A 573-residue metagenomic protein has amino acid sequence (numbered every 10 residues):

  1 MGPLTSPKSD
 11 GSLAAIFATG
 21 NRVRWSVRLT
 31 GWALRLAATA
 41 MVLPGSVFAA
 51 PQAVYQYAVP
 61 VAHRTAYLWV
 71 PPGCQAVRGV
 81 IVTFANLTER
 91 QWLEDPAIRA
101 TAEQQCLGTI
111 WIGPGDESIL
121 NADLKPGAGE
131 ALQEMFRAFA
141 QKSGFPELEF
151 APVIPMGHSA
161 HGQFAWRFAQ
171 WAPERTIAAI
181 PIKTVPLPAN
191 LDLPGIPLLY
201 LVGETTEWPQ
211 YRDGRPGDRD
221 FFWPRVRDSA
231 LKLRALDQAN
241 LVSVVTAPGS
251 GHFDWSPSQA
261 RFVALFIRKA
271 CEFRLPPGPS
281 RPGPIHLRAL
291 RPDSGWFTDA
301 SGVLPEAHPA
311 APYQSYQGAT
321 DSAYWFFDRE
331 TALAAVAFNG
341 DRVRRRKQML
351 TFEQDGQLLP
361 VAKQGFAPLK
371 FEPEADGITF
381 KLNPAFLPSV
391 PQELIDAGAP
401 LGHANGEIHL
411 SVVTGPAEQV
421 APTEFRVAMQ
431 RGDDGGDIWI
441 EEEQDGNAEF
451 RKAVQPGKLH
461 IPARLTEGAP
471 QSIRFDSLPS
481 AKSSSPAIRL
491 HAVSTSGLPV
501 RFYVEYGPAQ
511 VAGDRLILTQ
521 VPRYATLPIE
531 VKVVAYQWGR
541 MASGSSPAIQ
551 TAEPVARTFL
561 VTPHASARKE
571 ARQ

Functional and structural regions predicted by a protein language model:
G31-G45: Bacterial N-terminal signal peptides
V47-V80, D123-G127, V153-E174, I180 (+7 more regions): A domain-start/cap signature at the N-terminus of enzymes
C74-L120, W208-Q210: Short substrate-entry loop that stabilizes the transition state in hydrolases
T83-L87, Q91, S143, A165 (+6 more regions): Cell-envelope and extracellular/periplasmic
A122-E147: Alpha/beta-hydrolase active-site loop
I177-Q259: The feature captures the conserved acid-bearing segment of alpha/beta-hydrolase catalytic domains
A239-N240, A247-T379, N383: Alpha/beta-hydrolase-fold serine-hydrolase catalytic core, especially in secreted/extracellular enzymes
K347-Q573: Solvent-exposed beta-strand/loop surfaces, strongest in extracytoplasmic domains of secreted and cell-surface proteins
